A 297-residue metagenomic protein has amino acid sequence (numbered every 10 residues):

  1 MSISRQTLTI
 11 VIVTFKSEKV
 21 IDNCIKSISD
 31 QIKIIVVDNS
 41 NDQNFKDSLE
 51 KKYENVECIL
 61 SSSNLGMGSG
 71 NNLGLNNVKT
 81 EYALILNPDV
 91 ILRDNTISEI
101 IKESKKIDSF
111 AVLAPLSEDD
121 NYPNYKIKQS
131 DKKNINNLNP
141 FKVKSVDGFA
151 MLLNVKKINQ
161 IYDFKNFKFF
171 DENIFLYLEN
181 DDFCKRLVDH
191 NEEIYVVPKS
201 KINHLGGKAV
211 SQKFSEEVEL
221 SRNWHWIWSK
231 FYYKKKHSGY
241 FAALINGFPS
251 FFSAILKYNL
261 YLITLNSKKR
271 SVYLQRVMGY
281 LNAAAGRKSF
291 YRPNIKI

Functional and structural regions predicted by a protein language model:
I12-D30: Short, well-formed alpha-helical segments that are part of the catalytic scaffolds of diverse glycosyltransferases
S27, D38-D47, S63: A conserved acidic beta->alpha catalytic loop
L49-S69, L75-N77: Conserved donor nucleotide-binding strand/loop of the catalytic core
L65, N72-L73, V90-F175, D181: Acidic/His-rich active-site region of diverse nucleotide-sugar glycosyltransferases
A83: Short aromatic/hydrophobic "clamp" motif used to bind/position activated sugar donors
F167, E172-F175, D181-N203: Catalytic donor-sugar/metal-binding loop of nucleotide-sugar-dependent glycosyltransferases
E193-E217, K230: Active-site donor/metal-binding and catalytic loop motifs of nucleotide-sugar-dependent glycosylation enzymes
S221-W228, Y240-I297: Non-catalytic, C-terminal membrane-associated alpha-helical segments of glycosyltransferases
